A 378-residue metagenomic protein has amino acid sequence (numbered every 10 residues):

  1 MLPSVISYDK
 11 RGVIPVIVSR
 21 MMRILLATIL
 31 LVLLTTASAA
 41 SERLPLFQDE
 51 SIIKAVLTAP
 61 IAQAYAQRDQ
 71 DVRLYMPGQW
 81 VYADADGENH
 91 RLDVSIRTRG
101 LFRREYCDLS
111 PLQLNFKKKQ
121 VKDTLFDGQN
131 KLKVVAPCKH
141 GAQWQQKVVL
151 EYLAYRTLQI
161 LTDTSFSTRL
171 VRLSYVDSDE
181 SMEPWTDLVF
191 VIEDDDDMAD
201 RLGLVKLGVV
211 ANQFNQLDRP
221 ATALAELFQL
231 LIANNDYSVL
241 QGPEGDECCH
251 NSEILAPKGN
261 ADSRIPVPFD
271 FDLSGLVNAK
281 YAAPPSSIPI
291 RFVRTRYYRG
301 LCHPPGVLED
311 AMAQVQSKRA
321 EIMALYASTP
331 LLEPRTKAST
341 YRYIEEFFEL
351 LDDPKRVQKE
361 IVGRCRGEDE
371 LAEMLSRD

Functional and structural regions predicted by a protein language model:
V5, D9, V13-V18: Acidic, Ala/Val/Gly-enriched low-complexity intrinsically disordered segments
I6-S7, T35-A39: Intrinsic disorder/low-complexity segments in short proteins, especially the signal peptide and propeptide regions
V18-I24: Positively charged n-region of N-terminal signal peptides that target proteins for export
M21, L30, D196: Short, flexible active-site-adjacent loop segments at beta-strand->alpha-helix junctions, enriched in small/polar
L25-T35: Bacterial N-terminal signal peptides
A40-D378: Phosphate/dinucleotide-binding and metal-coordinating scaffold of catalytic cores in nucleotide-dependent enzymes
